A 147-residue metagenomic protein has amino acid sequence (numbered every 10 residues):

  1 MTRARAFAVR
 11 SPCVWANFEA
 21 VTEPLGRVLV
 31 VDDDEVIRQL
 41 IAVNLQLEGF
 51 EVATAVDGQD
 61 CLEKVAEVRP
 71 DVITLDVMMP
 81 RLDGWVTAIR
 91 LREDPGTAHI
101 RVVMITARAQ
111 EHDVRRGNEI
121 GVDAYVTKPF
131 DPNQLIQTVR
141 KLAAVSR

Functional and structural regions predicted by a protein language model:
Q39-L47: Charged docking surfaces used in two-component/phosphorelay signaling
G49-V56, K64: Short hydrophobic/Thr-rich beta-strand motif most characteristic of the beta2 strand and flanking loop of CheY-like
V68-T74: Active-site beta3 strand of CheY-like receiver
M79, V102: Receiver (REC) domain active-site loop signature in two-component systems and cognate sites in sensor histidine kinases
F130-R140: C-terminal output helix
